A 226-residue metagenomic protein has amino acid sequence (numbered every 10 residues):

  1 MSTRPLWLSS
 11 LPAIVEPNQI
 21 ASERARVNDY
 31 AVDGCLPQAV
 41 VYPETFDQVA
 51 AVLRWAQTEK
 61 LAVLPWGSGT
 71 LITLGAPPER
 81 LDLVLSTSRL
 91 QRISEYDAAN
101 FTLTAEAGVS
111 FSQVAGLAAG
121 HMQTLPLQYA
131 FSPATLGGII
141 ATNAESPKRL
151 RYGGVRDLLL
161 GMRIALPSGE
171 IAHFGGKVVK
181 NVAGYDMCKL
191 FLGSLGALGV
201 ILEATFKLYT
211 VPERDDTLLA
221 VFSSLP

Functional and structural regions predicted by a protein language model:
M1-T3, L219-P226: Short, surface-exposed ligand-recognition loops at beta-strand->loop->(often short) alpha-helix junctions that present
M1-Y30, T58-A62, S68-T70: N-terminal accessory segments
Y30-V63, L81, T87-F131, N143-K177 (+2 more regions): N-terminal glycine-rich flavin-associated loop
A76-P77: Extracellular beta-strand-rich solenoid/capping regions of secreted or surface-exposed proteins that bind or remodel
T135, L166-P167, G193: Short, acidic, Ser/Thr-enriched surface-loop or helix-capping motifs
G138: Beta-strand-loop-alpha "switch" segments that mediate conformational coupling across diverse proteins
K189-L202: Conserved phosphate/anionic-ligand binding catalytic regions in large, soluble enzymes, centered on
